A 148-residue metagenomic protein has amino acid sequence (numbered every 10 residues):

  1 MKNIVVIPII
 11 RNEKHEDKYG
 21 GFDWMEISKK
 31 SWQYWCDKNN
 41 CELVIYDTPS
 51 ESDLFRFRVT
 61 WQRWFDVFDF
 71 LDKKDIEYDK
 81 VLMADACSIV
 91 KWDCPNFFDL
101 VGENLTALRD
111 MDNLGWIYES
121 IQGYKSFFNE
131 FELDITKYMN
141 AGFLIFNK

Functional and structural regions predicted by a protein language model:
M1-D79: N-terminal anchoring/stem segment of glycosyltransferases
M25-E26, S88-V90, Y124-F128: Short amphipathic alpha-helical surface micro-motifs
K29-Q33, K91-F97, E130-L133: Intrinsically disordered, low-complexity boundary segments flanking structured domains
K38-C41, D72, R109-N113, E132-K137: Short, surface-exposed, polar/charged, turn-prone segments marking secondary-structure boundaries
I45-S52, F98-T106, D134-T136: Generic structural signal for short, solvent-exposed loop/turn connectors between secondary structure elements
V59-I121, I145-F146: GT-A fold catalytic core of metal-dependent nucleotide-sugar glycosyltransferases, centered on the diacidic
I121-I135: Short, flexible, basic/aromatic active-site loop/helix in glycosyltransferases
K137, G142-F146: Short glycine- and hydrophobic/aromatic-rich loop-to-beta-strand nucleating segment in the catalytic cores
